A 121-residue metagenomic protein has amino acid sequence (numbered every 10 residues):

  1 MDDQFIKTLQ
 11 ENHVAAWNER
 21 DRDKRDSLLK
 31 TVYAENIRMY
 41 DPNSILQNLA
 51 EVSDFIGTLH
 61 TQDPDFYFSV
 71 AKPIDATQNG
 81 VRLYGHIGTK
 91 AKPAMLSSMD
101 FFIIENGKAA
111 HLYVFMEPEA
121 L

Functional and structural regions predicted by a protein language model:
M1-V32: Short acidic-aromatic low-complexity motifs
Q4-F5, D75-L83: Short, positively charged
D26-T77: A solvent-exposed, acidic/Ser-Thr-rich amphipathic alpha-helical stretch
M39, L83, H111-L112: Short hydrophobic/aromatic-rich beta-strand segments that constitute the beta-sheet cores of beta-sandwich/beta-barrel
Y67-S69, A94-D100: Short, surface-exposed coil-to-beta transition loops
L83-K90: Short beta-strand segments that buttress and anchor functional surface loops
S97-L121: Short beta-strand edge/turn micro-motifs at domain boundaries
